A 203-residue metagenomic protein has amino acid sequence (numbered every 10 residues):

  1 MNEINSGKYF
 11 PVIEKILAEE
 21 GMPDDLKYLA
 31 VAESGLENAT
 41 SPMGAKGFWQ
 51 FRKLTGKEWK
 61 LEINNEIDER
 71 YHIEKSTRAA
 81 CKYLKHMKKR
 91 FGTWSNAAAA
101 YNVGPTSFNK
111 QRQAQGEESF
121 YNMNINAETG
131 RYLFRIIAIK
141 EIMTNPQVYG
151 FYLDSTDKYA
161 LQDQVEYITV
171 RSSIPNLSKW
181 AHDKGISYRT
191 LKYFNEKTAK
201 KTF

Functional and structural regions predicted by a protein language model:
M1-K8, E19, I63-E66, Y71-R90 (+2 more regions): Extracytoplasmic and endomembrane cell-envelope/extracellular-matrix remodeling and assembly machinery
V12-I13: Short acidic/polar, Gly/Pro-enriched loop/turn segments located at secondary-structure boundaries
M22-A30, K46, W94-A99: Alpha-helical scaffolds flanking conserved acidic
A32, Q50-K57, V103-T106, A114-E117: Short, conserved phosphate-binding/catalytic loop or strand-edge motifs used in phosphoryl-/nucleotidyl-transfer
S34-G35, L54-G56, E141, E196: Solvent-exposed coil/turn segments that connect beta secondary-structure elements in extracytoplasmic/periplasmic
A39-K60: Short, surface-exposed glycine/acidic/tryptophan-bearing loops
